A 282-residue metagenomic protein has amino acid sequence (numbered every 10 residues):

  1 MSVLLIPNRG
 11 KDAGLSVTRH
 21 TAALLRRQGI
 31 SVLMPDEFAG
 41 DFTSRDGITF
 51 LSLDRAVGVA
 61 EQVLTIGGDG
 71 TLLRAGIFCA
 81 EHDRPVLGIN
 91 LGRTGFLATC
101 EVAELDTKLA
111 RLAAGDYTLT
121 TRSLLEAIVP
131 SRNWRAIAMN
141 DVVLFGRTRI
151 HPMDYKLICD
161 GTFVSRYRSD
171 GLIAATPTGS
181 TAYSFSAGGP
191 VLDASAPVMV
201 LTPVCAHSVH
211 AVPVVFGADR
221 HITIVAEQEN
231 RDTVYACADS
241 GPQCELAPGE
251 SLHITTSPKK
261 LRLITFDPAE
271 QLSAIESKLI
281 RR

Functional and structural regions predicted by a protein language model:
M1-Q62, A103-T118, V129-A136: ATP/NTP phosphate-donor binding region
G10, D69-T71, T94, T178-S180: Short glycine-rich anion-binding loops that position phosphate/pyrophosphate groups of nucleotides and phosphorylated
G14-L15, G70-A75, T181-S186: Short glycine/serine/threonine-rich phosphate/pyrophosphate-binding segments that cradle anionic phosphate groups
S31, D83-P85: Proline-centered loop/turn at the N-terminus of a beta-strand
E61, T65-D69, G76-F78: N-terminal glycine-rich "phosphate-gripper" loop used for MgATP/nucleotide binding and carboxylate activation
R93-D170: Catalytic core of DAGKc-family lipid kinases
S131, A136, L144, R149 (+2 more regions): ATP/nucleoside-binding phosphotransfer catalytic cores, i.e., glycine-rich phosphate-binding loops
P152, T162, R166-H210: Gly/Ser/Thr-rich active-site loops/lids in small-molecule metabolic enzymes that frequently grip phosphoryl groups
